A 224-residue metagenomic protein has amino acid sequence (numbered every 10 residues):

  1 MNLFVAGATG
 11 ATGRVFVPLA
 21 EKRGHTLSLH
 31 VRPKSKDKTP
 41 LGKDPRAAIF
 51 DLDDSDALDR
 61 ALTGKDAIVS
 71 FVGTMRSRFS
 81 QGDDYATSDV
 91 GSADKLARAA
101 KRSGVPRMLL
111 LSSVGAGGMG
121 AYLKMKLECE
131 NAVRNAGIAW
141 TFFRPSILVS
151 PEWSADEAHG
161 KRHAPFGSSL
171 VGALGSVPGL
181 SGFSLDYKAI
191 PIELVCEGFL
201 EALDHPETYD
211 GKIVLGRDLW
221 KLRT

Functional and structural regions predicted by a protein language model:
M1-H25: N-terminal Rossmann NAD(P)H-binding glycine-rich loop of SDR-like oxidoreductase domains
N2, D66-A67, R107: Structural motif
A6-A11, T26-S28, K34, T74-A136 (+1 more regions): Conserved Rossmann-fold NAD(P)-dependent oxidoreductase catalytic core, especially the SDR/UDP-sugar
S35-K95, A99-R102, L203: NAD(P)H-binding glycine-rich loop region in Rossmannoid oxidoreductase-like domains and their noncatalytic homologs
S80-Q81, V177-L185: Short glycine/proline- and acidic residue-enriched helix-loop micro-motifs that form flexible lids or anion-recognition
A121, T141-V177: Flexible, glycine-rich beta-alpha linker
F183-Y187, P191-E193, E197-T224: Core catalytic loop region at the nicotinamide-binding pocket of NAD(P)H-dependent oxidoreductases
